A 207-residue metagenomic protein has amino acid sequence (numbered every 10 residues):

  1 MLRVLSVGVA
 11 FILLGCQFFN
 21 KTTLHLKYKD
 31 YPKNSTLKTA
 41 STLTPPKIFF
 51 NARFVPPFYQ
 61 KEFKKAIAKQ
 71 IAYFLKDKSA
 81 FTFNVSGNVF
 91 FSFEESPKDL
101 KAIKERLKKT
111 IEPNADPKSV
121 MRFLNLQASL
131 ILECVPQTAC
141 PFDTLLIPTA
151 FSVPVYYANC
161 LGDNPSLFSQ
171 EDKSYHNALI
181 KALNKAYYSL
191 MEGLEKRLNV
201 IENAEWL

Functional and structural regions predicted by a protein language model:
M1-C16: Sec-dependent bacterial lipoprotein signal peptides
G8, F18-F19, H176, I180: Compositionally biased, low-complexity segments enriched in small residues
C16-S79, F90, L198-L207: A structural "domain/chain start" motif
V55, Y59, K118, S174-A178: Conserved aromatic-histidine-acidic binding/catalytic patches
E62-K69, L126, L183, Y187: Well-ordered, non-membrane alpha-helical segments in soluble/globular domains
A80-N159, K173: Surface-exposed short loop/turn segments
C160-L207: Compositionally biased, intrinsically disordered linkers/stalks adjacent to structured regions
